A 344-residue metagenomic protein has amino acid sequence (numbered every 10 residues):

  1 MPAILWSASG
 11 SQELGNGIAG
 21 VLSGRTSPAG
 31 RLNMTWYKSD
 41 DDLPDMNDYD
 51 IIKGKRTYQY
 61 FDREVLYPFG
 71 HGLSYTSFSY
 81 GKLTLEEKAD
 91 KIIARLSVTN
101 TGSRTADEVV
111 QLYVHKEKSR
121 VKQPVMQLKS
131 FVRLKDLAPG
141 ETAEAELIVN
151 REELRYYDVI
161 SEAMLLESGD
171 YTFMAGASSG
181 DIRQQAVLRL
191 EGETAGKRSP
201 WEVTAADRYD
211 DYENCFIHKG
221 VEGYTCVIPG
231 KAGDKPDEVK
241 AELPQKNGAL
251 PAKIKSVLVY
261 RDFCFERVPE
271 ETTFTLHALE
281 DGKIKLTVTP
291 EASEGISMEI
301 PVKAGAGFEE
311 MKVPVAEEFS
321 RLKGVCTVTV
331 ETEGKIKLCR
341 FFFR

Functional and structural regions predicted by a protein language model:
M1-D107, Y113-H115, P139-E141, S168-I182 (+4 more regions): Secreted, periplasmic, or luminal enzymes acting at the cell surface/secretory milieu
S79-T84, L128-R133, D158-V159, Q245 (+2 more regions): Short structured motifs
V98-N100, V149, L276-A278: Hydrophobic beta-strand positions in extracellular immunoglobulin-like domains
S103-R120, M126, V288-P290: Short acidic, flexible loop segments centered on an aromatic residue
R120-V159: Intrinsically disordered, low-complexity Pro/Gly/Ser/Thr-rich segments with frequent PxxP/GP/PP motifs and embedded
E152-Y157, S178-R183, G334-L338: Short acidic/polar inter-strand loop motif in beta-rich domains
E153-D170, K323: Short glycine/proline/serine/threonine-rich loop/turn segments at secondary-structure transition edges
D170-T172, R189-R344: Extracytoplasmic
